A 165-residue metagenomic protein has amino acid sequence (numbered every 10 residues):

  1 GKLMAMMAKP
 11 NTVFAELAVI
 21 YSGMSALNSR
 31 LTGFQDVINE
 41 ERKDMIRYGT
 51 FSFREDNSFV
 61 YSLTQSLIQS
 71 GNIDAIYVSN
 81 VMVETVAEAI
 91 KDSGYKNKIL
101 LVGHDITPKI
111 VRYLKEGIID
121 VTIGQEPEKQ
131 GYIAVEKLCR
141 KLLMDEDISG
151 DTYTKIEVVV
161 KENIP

Functional and structural regions predicted by a protein language model:
G1, S25-D44, T85, Q130: Short, solvent-exposed amphipathic alpha-helices that sit in or adjacent to ligand/effector-binding or catalytic
G1-F14, V60-Y61, I110, E126-L143: Hydrophobic alpha-helical segments within soluble ligand-binding/sensing domains
V13-L17, Q35-S58: Short beta-strand elements in bilobed, periplasmic/extracellular small-molecule ligand-binding domains
A15-S25: Short beta-strand->loop
A18, N80, D105, Q125-P127: Short secondary-structure boundary segments
F34, S52-K109: Hydrophobic alpha-helical
I38-E41, E126-P165: Hinge/cleft segment of the Venus flytrap/periplasmic-binding protein
P108-I118: Glycine-rich, charge-decorated loop segments at or immediately adjacent to ligand/cofactor-binding or catalytic sites
